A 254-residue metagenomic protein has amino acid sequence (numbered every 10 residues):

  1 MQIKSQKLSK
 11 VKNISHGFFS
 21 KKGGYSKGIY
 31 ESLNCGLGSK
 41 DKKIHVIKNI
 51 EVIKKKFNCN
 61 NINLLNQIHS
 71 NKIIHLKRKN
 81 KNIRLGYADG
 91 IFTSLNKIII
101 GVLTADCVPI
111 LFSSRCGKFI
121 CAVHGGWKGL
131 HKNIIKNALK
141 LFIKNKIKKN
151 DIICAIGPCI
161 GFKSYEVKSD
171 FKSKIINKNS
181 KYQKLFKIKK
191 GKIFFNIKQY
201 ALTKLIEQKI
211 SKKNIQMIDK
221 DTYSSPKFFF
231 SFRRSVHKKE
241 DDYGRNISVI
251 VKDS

Functional and structural regions predicted by a protein language model:
M1-S254: Active-site microenvironment for binding and transforming phosphate-containing groups
